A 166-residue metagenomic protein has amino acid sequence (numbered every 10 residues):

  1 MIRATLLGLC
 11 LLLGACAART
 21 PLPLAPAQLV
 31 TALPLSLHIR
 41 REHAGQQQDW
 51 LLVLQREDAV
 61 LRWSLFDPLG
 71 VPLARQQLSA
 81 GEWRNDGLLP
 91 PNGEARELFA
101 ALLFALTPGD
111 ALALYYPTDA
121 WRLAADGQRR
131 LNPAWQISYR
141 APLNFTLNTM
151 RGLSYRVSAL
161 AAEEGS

Functional and structural regions predicted by a protein language model:
M1-A18: Sec-dependent bacterial lipoprotein signal peptides
G14-V30: Bacterial Sec signal peptide processing site at the extreme N-terminus
A17-T20, H38-R40, V71, R84-S166: Mature, soluble, non-transmembrane domains
P34-L69: Post-signal-peptide N-terminal segment of Sec-exported extracytoplasmic proteins
Q55-R56, L78, L123, Y139: Generic beta-strand structural signal
S64, Q77, L88-P91: A beta-rich soluble binding module of mature secreted/lumenal proteins
L73-R75: Local beta-strand/beta-hairpin segments that build beta-sheet-rich folds
